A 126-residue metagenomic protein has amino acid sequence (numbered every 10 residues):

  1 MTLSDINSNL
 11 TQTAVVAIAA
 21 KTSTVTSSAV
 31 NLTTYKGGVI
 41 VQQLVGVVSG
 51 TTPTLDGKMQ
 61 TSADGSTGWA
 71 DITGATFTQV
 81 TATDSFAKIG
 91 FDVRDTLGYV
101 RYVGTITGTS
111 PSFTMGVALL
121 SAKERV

Functional and structural regions predicted by a protein language model:
M1-A14, I106-V126: C-terminal interaction-tip segments
A14-T34, V47-T54, K58-A70, Q79-S85 (+1 more regions): Surface-exposed ligand/attachment interfaces on beta-rich extracellular proteins
S27, Y102, M115-V117: Generic structural motif
G37-Q42, V93-P111: Noncatalytic modules at the cell exterior or secretory-pathway interfaces, chiefly beta-strand-rich lectin/adhesion
A82-T96: Aromatic- and Gly/Pro-enriched, solvent-exposed loop/edge beta-strand patches characteristic of beta-rich domains
